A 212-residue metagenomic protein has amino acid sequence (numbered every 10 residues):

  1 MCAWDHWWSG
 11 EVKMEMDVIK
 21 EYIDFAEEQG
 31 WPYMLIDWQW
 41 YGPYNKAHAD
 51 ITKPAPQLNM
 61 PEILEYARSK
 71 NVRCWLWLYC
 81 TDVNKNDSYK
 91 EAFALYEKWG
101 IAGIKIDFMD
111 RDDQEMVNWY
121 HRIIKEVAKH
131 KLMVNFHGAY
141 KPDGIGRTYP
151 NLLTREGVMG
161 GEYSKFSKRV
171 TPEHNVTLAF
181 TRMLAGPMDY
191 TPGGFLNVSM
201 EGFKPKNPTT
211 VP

Functional and structural regions predicted by a protein language model:
M1-Q29, Y33: An acidic-aromatic substrate-binding cleft motif
M16, T210-P212: Short, conserved micro-motifs enriched in small and acidic residues
D37-T210: Aromatic- and carboxylate-enriched substrate-binding clefts and catalytic-loop regions of carbohydrate-active enzymes
